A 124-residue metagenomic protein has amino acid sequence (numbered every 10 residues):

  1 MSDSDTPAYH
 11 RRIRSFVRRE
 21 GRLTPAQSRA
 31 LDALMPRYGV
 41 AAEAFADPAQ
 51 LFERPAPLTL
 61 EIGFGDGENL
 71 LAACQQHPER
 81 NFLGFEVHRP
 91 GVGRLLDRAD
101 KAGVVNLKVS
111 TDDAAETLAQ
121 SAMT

Functional and structural regions predicted by a protein language model:
S2-L60, E68-H77: S-adenosyl-L-methionine
H10, V104, T124: S-adenosyl-L-methionine-dependent methyltransferase catalytic core, i.e., the SAM/SAH-binding region
P48-Q50, D100, Q120: Short, flexible, glycine/charge-rich loop motifs used to bind or transfer phosphoryl groups or to couple energy/partner
E53, M123-T124: A short, aliphatic-rich alpha-helical micro-motif
P57-E116: SAM cofactor-binding core of SAM-dependent methyltransferases, primarily the Rossmann-like beta-alpha-beta module
E116-M123: Short conserved loop adjoining the S-adenosyl-L-methionine
